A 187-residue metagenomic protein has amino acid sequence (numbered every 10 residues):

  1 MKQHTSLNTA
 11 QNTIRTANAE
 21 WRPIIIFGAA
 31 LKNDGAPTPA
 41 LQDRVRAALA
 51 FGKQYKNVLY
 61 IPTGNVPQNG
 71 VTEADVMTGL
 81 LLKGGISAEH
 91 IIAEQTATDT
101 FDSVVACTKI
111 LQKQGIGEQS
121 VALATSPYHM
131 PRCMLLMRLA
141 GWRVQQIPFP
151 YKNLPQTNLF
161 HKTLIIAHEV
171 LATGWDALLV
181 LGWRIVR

Functional and structural regions predicted by a protein language model:
M1-N12, T173: Short coil-to-helix leader/linker segments, especially the first N-terminal amphipathic alpha-helix with its helix
Q11-H161: A structural signal for short, hydrophobic/glycine-enriched beta-strand patches
N158-V186: A transmembrane-helix-recognition feature enriched in membrane-embedded lipid enzymes and envelope glyco-/phospholipid
